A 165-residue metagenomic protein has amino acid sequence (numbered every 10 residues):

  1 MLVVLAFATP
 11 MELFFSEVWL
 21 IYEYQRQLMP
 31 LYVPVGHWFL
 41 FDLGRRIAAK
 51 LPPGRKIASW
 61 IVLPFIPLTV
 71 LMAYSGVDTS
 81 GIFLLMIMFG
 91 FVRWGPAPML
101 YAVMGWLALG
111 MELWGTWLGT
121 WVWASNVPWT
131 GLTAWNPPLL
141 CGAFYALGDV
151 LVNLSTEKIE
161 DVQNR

Functional and structural regions predicted by a protein language model:
M1-R165: Aromatic-rich, lipid-facing transmembrane alpha helices and their immediate juxtamembrane interface loops in integral
